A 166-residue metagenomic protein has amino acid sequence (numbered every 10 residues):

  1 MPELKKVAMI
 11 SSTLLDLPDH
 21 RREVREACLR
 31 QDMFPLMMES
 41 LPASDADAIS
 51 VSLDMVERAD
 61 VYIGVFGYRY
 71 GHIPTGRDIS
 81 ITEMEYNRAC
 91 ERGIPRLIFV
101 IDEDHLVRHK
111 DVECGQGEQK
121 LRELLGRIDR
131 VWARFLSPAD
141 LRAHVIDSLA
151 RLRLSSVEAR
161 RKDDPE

Functional and structural regions predicted by a protein language model:
M1-V65, R92, D163-E166: Conserved N-terminal substructure of TIR/SEFIR domains
L15, P42, R69-Y70, E103-L106 (+1 more regions): Solvent-exposed loop/turn segments at secondary-structure junctions within structured extracellular/periplasmic domains
V24, V51-S52, T82-E85, G117-L124: A general structural detector for well-ordered alpha-helical segments in enzyme core domains, enriched
P35, R96, V131-F135: Conserved beta-strand scaffold positions in the cores of enzyme catalytic domains, especially in NTP/NDP-utilizing
M38, V65, F99-I101, F135: Generic beta-sheet signal
A43-A48, R69-E91: Conserved TIR/SEFIR loop-to-helix hotspot centered on a Trp-containing motif with a nearby acidic residue
E91-D104: A short helix->loop->beta-strand "cap" motif at the edges of active sites that frequently abuts
H105-E166: C-terminal interaction surface of TIR/SEFIR-family domains
